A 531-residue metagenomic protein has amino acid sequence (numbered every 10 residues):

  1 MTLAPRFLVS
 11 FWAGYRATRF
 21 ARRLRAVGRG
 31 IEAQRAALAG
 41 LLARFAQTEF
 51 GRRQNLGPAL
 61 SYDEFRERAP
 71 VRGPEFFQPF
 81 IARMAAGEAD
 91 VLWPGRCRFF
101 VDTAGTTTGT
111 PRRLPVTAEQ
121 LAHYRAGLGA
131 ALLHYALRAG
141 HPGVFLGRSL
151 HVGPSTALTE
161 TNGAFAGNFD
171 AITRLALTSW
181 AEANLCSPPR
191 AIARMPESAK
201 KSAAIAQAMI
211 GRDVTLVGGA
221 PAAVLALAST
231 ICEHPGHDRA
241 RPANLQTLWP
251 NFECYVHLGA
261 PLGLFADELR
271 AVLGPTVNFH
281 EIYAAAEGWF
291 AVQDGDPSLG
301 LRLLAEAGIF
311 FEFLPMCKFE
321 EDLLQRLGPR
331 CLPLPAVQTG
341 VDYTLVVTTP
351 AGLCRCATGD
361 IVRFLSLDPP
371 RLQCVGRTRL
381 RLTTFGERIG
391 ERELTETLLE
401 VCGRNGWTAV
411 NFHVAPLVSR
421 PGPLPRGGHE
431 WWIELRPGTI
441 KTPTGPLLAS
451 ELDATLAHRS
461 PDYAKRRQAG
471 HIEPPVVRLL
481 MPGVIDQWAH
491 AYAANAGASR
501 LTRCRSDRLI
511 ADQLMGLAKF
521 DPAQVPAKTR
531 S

Functional and structural regions predicted by a protein language model:
M1-R52, G57, F65, T173-S531: Active-site glycine/GP-rich loop and adjacent strand/helix microenvironment that borders small-molecule binding pockets
E32, A36-G40, R44-F100, H123 (+2 more regions): Active-site diphosphate/adenylate-binding microenvironment
R98-D102, L225-A228: Contiguous, well-ordered alpha-helical segments that form the cores/surfaces of helical PPI scaffolds
F100-L114: Conserved adenylation A10 loop of the ANL superfamily
T110, L121-A122, G438: Short strand->helix junction
L114-G127: Conserved substrate/cofactor phosphate-moiety recognition/catalytic segment in nucleotide-dependent phosphotransferases
L114-P115, T161-N162, S229-T230: Short, solvent-exposed loop/turn and secondary-structure capping segments
Y135-A183, A191-P196: Conserved AMP-binding loop of ANL adenylate-forming enzymes
